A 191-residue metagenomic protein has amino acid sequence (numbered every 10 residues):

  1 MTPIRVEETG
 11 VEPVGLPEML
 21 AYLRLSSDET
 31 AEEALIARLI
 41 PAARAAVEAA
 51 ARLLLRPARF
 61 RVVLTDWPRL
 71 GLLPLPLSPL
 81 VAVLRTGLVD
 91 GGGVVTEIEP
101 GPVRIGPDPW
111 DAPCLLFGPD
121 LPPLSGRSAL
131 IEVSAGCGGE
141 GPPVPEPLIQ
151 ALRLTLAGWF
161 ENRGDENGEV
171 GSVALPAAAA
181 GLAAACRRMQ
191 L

Functional and structural regions predicted by a protein language model:
M1-L191: Divalent metal-cofactor coordination and adjacent catalytic microenvironments
